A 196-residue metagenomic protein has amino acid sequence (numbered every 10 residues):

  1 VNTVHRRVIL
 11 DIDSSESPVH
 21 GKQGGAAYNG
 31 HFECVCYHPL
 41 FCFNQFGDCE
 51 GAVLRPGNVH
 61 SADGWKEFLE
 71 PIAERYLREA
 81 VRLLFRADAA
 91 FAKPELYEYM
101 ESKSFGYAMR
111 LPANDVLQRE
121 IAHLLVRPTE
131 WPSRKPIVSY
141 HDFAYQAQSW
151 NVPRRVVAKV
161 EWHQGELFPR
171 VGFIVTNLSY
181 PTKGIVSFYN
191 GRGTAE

Functional and structural regions predicted by a protein language model:
V1-L40: Active-site-proximal, Lys/Arg-enriched surface segment that forms a nucleic-acid-binding/basic interface patch
V4-R7, Y37-H38, D48, E79-V81 (+2 more regions): Short coil/turn connectors at secondary-structure junctions
R6-E16, G47, L84-A92, Y107 (+2 more regions): Short, conserved catalytic/metal-binding motifs centered on acidic residues
S17-V19, D48-E50, V59, F91-E95 (+3 more regions): Flexible loop/turn segments at secondary-structure boundaries
V19-G25, E50-L54, G64, P94-M100 (+1 more regions): Short acidic, glycine/serine/threonine-rich loops at helix termini
N29-E79: Electropositive, glycine- and tryptophan-enriched low-complexity nucleic-acid-binding patches
S61-V116: Domain-level cores of phosphate- or acyl-group-handling catalytic modules
G106-A195: An anionic, glycine-rich sequence signature occurring as long contiguous blocks
